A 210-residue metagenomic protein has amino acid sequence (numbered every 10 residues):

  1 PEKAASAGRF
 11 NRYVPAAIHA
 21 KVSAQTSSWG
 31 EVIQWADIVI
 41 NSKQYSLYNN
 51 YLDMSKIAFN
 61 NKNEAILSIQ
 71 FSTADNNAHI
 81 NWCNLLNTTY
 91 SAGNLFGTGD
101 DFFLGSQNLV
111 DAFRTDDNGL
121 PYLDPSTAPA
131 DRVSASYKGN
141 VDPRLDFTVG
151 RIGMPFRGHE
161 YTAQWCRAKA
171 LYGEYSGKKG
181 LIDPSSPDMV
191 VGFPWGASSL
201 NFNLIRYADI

Functional and structural regions predicted by a protein language model:
P1-A7: Flexible helix-coil transition and linker loops at the boundaries of alpha-helical arrays
R9-W165: An aromatic- and glycine-enriched ligand-binding surface/loop that stacks and positions planar moieties
S134-I210: C-terminal substrate/ligand-recognition segments
